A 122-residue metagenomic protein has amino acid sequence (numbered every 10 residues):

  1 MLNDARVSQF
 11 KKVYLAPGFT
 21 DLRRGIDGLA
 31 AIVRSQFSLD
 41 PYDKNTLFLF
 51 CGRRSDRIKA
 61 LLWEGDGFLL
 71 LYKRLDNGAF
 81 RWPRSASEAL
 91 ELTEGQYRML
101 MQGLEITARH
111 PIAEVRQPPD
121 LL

Functional and structural regions predicted by a protein language model:
M1-L122: Polybasic/polar functional segments that serve as interface/processing modules
